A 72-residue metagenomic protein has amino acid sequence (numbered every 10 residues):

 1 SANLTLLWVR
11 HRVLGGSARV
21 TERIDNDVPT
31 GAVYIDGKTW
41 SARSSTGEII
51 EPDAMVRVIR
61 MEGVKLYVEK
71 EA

Functional and structural regions predicted by a protein language model:
S1-V13: Short boundary/loop segments of OB/S1/cold-shock single-stranded nucleic-acid-binding domains
R10-A72: Terminal membrane-proximal soluble interaction domains of membrane-associated proteins
